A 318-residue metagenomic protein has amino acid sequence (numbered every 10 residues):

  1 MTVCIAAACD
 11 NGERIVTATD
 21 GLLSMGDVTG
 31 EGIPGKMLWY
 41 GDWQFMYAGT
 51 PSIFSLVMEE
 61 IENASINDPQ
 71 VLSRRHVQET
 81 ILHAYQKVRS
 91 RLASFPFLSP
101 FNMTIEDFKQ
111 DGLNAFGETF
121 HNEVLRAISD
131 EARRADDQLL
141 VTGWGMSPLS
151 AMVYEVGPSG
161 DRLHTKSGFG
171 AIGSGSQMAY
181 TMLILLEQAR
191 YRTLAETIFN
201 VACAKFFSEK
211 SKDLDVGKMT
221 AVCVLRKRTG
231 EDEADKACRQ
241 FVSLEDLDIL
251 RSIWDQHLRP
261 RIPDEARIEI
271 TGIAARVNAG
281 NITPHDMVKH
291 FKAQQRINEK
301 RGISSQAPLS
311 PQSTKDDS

Functional and structural regions predicted by a protein language model:
M1-R126, A132, G160-F199, A237-S318: Conserved short S/T/G-enriched processing/targeting/catalytic segments and their helical context
T2-A8, E13-T17, R133, D137-G145 (+2 more regions): Short beta-strand scaffold segments in enzyme catalytic cores
N11, A202, F206-E209: Charged, amphipathic alpha-helical interaction segments
A132-D137, P148-A151, H164-S167, G217: Short gly/pro-enriched beta-turn/loop segments at secondary-structure junctions
W144-G160: Acidic-glycine-rich active-site phosphate/pyrophosphate-binding loop
L194-I198, S208-C223: Flexible, glycine/charged-enriched surface loops at secondary-structure junctions
A204, R226-R228, D248-W254: Accessory, usually C-terminal, subdomains that scaffold auxiliary metal cofactors
E231-A237: Extended charged low-complexity segments that act as oligomerization/scaffolding linkers
